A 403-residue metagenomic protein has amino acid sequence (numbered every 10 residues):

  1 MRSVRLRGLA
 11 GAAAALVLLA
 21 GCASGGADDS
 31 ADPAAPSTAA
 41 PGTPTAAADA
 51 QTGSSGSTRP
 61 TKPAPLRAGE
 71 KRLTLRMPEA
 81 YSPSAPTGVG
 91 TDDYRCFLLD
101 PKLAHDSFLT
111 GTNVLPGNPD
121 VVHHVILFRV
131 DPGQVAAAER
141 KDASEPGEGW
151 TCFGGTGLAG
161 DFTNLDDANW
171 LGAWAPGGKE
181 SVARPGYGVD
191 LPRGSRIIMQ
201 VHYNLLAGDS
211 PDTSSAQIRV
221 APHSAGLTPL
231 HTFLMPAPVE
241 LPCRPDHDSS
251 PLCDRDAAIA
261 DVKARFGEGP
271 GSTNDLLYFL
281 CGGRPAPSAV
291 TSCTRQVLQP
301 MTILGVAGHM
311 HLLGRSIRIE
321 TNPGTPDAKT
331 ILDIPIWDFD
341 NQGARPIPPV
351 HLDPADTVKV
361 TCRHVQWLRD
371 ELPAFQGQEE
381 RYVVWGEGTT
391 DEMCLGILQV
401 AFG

Functional and structural regions predicted by a protein language model:
M1-A12: Bacterial N-terminal signal peptides that target proteins for export
L18-G21: C-terminal motif of bacterial Sec signal peptides marking the signal peptidase cleavage site
A23-G26: Bacterial signal peptide processing site
D28-A31: A domain-level signal for the structural core that forms small-molecule/cofactor-binding pockets and catalytic centers
P36-A46: Extracellular mucin-like PTS domains
A48-A50: Hydrophobic or amphipathic alpha-helical targeting/insertion segments
G53-T302, A307-G403: Beta-strand-centric surfaces of beta-sandwich/beta-rich domains
